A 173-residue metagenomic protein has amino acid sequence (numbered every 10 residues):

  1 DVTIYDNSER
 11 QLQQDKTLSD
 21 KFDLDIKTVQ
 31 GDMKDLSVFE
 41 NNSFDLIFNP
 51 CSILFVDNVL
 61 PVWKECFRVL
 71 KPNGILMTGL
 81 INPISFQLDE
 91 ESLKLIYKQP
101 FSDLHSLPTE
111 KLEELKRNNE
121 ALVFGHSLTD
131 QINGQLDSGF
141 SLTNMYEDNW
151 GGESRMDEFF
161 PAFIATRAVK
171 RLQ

Functional and structural regions predicted by a protein language model:
D1-L36: Class I SAM-dependent methyltransferase SAM/SAH-binding core
K34-I47: A short acidic, Gly/Pro-enriched loop at the edge of an enzyme's catalytic core that lines a small-molecule cofactor
D45-L60: A short SAM/SAH-binding and catalytic strip from SAM-dependent methyltransferases
L60-I75: A short glycine-rich, Lys/Arg-flanked "PGG" loop and its adjoining helix->strand segment in the class I
I75-E110: Conserved class I S-adenosyl-L-methionine
L80, I84, L115-D130: Acceptor-substrate binding/catalytic loop of class I
L122-M145: Short alpha-helix
S138-F140, S154-Q173: Core SAM-dependent methyltransferase catalytic element
